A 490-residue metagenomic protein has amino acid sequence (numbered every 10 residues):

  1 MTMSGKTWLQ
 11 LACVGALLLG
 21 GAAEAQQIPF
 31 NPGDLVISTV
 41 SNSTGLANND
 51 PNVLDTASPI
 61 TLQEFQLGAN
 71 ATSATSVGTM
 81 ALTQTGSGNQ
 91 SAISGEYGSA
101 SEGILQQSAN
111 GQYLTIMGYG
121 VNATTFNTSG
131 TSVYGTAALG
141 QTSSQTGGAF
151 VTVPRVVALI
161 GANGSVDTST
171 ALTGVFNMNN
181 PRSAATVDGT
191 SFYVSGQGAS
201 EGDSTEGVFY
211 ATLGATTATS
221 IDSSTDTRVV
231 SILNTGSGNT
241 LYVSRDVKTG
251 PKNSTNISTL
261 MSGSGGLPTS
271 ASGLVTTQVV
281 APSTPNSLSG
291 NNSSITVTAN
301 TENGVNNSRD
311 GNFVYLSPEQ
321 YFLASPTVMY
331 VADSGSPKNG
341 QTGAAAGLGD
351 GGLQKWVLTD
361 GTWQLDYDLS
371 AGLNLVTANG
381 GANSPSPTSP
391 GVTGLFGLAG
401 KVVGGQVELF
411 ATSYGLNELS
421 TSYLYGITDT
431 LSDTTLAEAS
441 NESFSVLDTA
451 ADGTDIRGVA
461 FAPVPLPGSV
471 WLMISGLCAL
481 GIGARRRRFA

Functional and structural regions predicted by a protein language model:
A22-I28, A460-I474: Short, threonine-centered small-residue motifs that mark membrane-proximal processing/anchoring sites and TM-junction
S38-L54, M117-V151, G198-T205, G250-S258 (+2 more regions): Short, conserved, GDST-rich strand-edge loop motifs in beta-rich repeat architectures
S58, G88-N122, T152-V156, V175-T190 (+7 more regions): Signature of short aromatic-glycine-proline-rich micro-motifs recurring in repeat-based ectodomains
F65-A71, A162-G164, L213, T259-V275 (+2 more regions): Short loop/turn segments immediately following beta-strands, especially the blade-tip and inter-blade linker loops
S73-Y97, A158-N179, G266-D310, Q364-V392 (+1 more regions): Surface-exposed loop and turn segments in beta-propeller and other repeat-based domains that flank or scaffold
G198-V208, T216, I221-G352: Beta-propeller domains
G311-G426: Loop/turn-rich, solvent-exposed surfaces of beta-rich toroidal or solenoidal domains
I482-A490: C-terminal membrane-anchoring or membrane-association module
